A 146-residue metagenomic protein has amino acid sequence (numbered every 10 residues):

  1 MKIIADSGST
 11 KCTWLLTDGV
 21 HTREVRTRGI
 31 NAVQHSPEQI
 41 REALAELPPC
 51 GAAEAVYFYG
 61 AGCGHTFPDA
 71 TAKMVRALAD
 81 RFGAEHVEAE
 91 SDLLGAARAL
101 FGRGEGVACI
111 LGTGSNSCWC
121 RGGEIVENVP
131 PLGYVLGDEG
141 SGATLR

Functional and structural regions predicted by a protein language model:
K2-D6, A53-Y57, E88, G106-I110: Short glycine-aspartate micro-motif
K2-E42, I125-G133: Short glycine-rich, Thr/Ser-proximal phosphate-binding strand/loop in the N-terminal lobe of ATP-dependent enzymes
T10, A61-G64, T113-N116: Short glycine-rich anion-binding loops that position phosphate/pyrophosphate groups of nucleotides and phosphorylated
C12-T17, R98, A108-C109, S115-C120: Short beta-strand scaffold segments in enzyme catalytic cores
P49-A89, A99-G102: Short beta-strand-loop/turn "lid" adjacent to the catalytic site in phosphate-handling enzymes
L78-A79, C120, I125: Active-site phosphate-binding/coordination module
D92, G112: Active-site glycine-centered loops adjacent to acidic/histidine catalytic or metal-binding residues that shape
E124-R146: Glycine-rich phosphate-binding loop plus the immediately following alpha-helix
